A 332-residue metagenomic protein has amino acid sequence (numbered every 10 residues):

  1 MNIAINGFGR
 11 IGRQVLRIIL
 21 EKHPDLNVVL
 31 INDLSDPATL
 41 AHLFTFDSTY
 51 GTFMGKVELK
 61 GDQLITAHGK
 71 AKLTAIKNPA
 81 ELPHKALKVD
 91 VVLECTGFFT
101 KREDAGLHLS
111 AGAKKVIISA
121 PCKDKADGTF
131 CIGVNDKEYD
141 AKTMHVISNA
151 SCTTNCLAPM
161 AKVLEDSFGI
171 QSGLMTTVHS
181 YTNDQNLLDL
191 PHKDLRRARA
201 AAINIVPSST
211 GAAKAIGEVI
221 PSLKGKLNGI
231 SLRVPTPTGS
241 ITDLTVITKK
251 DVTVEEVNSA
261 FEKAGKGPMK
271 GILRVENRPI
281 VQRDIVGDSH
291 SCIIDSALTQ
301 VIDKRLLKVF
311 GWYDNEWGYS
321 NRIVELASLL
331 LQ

Functional and structural regions predicted by a protein language model:
M1, M144, A201, S240-T242 (+1 more regions): Short amphipathic alpha-helical segments
M1-A198, V301, I323-E325: N-terminal Rossmann-like NAD(P) cofactor-binding subdomain of oxidoreductases, focused on the glycine-rich
L16, G106, A158-E165, T176 (+6 more regions): Predominant activation on well-ordered alpha-helical scaffold segments within soluble catalytic domains
L64, F130-I132, V146, L188 (+5 more regions): Short clusters of hydrophobic/aromatic residues that line enzyme substrate/ligand-binding pockets
A150-S151, I205-P207, Y313: Hydrophobic alpha-helical scaffolding
S167-S231, P237: Catalytic core of tubulin tyrosine ligase-like
G229, I241, T245-Q332: C-terminal active-site/capping subdomain that shapes the small-molecule cofactor and substrate pocket of enzyme
